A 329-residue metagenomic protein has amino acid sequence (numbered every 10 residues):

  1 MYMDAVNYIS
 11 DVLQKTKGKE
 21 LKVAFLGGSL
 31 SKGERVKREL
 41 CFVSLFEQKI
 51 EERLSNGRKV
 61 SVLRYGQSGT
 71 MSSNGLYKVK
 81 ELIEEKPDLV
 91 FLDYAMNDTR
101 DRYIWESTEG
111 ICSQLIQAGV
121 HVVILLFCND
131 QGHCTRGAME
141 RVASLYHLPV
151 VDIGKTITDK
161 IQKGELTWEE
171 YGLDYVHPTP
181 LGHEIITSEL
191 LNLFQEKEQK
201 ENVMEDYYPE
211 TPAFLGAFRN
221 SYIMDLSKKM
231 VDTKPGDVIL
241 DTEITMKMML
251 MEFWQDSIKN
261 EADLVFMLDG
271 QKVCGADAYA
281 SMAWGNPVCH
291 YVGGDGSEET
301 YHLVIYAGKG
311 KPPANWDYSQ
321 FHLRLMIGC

Functional and structural regions predicted by a protein language model:
M1-Y65, K78-K86, M249-I258, D263-M267 (+3 more regions): Serine-esterase "nucleophile elbow" of acetyl-processing enzymes
Y2-Y8, V123-L126, C134-Y171, E184-E198: Extracellular serine-dependent O-acyl
K19-A24, T167-F214, F218: Histidine-centered active-site loop/cap adjacent to the catalytic His in serine esterases/O-acetyl transfer systems
A24-F25, S72-E106: Oxyanion-hole/transition-state-stabilizing segment in secreted/luminal serine hydrolases and related acyltransferases
S29-L30, Y65-G75, F91-T99, I116 (+2 more regions): Cell-envelope and extracellular/periplasmic
D93-N97, E106-R141, L145: Active-site segments of SGNH/GDSL-like serine hydrolases that catalyze O-acetyl group transfer/hydrolysis on lipids
N192-E243, E252-A262, P312-C329: Glycan-recognition and processing domains
M282-E298, A307-K311: Beta-sandwich interaction modules
